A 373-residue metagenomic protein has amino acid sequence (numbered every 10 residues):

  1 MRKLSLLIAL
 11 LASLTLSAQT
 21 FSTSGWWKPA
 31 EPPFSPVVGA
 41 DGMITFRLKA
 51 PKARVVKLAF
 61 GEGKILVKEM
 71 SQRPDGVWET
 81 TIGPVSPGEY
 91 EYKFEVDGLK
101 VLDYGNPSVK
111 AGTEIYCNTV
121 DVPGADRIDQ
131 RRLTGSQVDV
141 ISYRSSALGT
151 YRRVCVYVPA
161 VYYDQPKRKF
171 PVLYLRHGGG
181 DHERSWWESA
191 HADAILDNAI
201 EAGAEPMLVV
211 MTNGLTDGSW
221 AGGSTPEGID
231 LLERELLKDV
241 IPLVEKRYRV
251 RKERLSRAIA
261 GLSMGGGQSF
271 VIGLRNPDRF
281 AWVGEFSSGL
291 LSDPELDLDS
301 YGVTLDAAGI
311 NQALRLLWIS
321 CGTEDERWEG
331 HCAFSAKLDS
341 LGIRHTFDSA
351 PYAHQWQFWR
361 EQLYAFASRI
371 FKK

Functional and structural regions predicted by a protein language model:
L4-S5, L338: Residue-level detector of intrinsically disordered/flexible regions characterized by low predicted structural confidence
S5-T15: Bacterial N-terminal signal peptides
Q19-W26, E31-P33, V38-V67, Q72-K373: Non-catalytic cap/lid and distal C-terminal segments of serine-dependent acyl enzymes
